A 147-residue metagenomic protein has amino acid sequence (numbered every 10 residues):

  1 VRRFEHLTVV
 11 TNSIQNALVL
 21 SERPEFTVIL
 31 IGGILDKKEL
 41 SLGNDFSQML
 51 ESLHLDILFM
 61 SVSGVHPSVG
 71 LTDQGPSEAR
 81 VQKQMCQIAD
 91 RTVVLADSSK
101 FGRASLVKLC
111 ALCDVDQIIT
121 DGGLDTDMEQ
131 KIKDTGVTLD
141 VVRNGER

Functional and structural regions predicted by a protein language model:
V1-E5, V10: Glycine-rich beta-alpha loop segments
T8, Q15-R147: Conserved phosphate- and dinucleotide-binding cores of soluble alpha/beta proteins, encompassing both enzyme active
